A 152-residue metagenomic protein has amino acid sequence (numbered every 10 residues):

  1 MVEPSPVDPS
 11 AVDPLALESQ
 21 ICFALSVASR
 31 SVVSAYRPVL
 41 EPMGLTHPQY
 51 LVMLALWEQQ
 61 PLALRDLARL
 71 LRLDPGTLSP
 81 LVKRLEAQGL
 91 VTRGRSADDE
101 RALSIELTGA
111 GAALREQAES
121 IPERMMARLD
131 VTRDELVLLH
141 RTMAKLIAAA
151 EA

Functional and structural regions predicted by a protein language model:
M1-M43, V137-L138, K145-A148: N-terminal leader segment of winged-helix/HTH proteins
D13-P14, L56-W57, R101-A102: Short secondary-structure capping/turn micro-motifs that flank functional sites
F23, R30-T77: N-terminal helix-turn-helix DNA-binding core of bacterial DNA-binding proteins
R30, P61, E123, D134 (+1 more regions): Generic structural signal for secondary-structure transition and capping sites
V33, K83-R141: Charged, amphipathic alpha-helical coiled-coil/dimerization segments
P38, P42, E58, R84-A87 (+4 more regions): Conserved amphipathic alpha-helical interaction elements at protein-protein interfaces in regulatory, energy-coupling
